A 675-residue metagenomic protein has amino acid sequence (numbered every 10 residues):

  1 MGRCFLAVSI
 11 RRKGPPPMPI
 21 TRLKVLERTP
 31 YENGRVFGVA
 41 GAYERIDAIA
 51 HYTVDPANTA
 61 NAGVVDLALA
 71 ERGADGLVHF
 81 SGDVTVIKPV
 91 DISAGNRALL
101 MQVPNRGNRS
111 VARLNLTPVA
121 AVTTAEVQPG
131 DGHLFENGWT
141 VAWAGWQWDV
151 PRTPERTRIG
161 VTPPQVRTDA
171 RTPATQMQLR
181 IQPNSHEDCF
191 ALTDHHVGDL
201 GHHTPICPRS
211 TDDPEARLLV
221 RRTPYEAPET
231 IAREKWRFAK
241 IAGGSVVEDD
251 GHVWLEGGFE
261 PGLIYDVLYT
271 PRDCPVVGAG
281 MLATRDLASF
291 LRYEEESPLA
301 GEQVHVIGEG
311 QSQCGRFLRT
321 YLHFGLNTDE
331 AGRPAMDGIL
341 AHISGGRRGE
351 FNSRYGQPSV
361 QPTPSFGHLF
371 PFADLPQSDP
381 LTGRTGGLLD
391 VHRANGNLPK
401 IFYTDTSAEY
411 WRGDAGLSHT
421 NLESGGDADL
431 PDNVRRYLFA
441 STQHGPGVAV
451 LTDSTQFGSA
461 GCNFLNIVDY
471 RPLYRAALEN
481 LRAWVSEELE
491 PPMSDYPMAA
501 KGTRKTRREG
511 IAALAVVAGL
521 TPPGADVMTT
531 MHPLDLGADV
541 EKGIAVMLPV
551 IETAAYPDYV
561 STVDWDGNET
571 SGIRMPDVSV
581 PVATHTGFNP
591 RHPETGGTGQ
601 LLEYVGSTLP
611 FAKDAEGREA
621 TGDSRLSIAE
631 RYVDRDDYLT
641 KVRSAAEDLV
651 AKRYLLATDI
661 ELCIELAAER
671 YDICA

Functional and structural regions predicted by a protein language model:
G2-R3, V64: Generic N-terminal initiation segments characterized by hydrophobic and/or small/turn-forming residues
R3-P17: Short, Lys/Arg-enriched N-terminal segments with co-localized hydrophobic residues within the first ~10-30 amino acids
P19-A675: C-terminal His-loop and adjacent cap/lid subdomain of alpha/beta-hydrolase
